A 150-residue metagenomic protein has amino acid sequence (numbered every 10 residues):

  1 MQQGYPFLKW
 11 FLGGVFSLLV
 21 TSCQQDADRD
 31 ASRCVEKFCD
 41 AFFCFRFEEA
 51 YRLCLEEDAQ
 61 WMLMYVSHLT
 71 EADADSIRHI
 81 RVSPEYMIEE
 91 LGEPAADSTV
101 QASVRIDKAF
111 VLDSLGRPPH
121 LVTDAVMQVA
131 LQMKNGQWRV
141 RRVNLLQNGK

Functional and structural regions predicted by a protein language model:
M1-Q24: Sec-dependent bacterial lipoprotein signal peptides
T21-C44: Short, low-complexity N-terminal intrinsically disordered segments enriched in polar/charged residues
A27-D30, L53-L55, D124-Q128: A general secondary-structure boundary signal
F47-A109: Short solvent-exposed beta->alpha transition segments
G92-K150: Exposed beta-sheet edge and beta->alpha loop/turn motif
